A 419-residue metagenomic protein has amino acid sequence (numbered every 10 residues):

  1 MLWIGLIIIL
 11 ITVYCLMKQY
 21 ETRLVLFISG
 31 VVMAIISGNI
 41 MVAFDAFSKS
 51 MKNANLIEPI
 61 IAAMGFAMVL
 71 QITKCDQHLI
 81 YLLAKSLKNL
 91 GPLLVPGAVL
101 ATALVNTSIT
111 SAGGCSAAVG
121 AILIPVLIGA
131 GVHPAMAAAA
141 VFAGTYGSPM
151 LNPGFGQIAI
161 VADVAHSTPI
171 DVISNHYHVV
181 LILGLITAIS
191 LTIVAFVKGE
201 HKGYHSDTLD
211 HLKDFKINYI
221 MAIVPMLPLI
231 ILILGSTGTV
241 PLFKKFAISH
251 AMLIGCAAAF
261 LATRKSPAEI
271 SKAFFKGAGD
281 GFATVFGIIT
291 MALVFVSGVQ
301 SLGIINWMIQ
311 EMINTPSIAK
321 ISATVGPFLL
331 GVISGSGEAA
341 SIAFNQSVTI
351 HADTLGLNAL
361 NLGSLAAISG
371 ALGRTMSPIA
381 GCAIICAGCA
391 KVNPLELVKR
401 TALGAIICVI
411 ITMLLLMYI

Functional and structural regions predicted by a protein language model:
M1-W3, K52-I57, A84-L100, G129-A137 (+4 more regions): Membrane-interfacial loop-to-helix junctions in multi-pass transporters
L2-G5, I9, L26, V32-M33 (+4 more regions): Long, contiguous bundles of hydrophobic transmembrane helices that form the permeation core of multi-pass
M17, D45-L56, P169-H178, D214-I217 (+3 more regions): Interfacial loop-to-helix junctions that mark the boundaries of transmembrane helices in multi-pass membrane
Q19-T22, N55-L56, M68-Q77, N106-A118 (+5 more regions): Short helix-coil transition sites and intra-membrane helix breaks within transmembrane domains of multi-pass
A43-Q77, S249-I304, L329: Core transmembrane alpha-helical segments of multi-pass membrane transporters/permeases
P59-A62, N89-I124, I288-V294, I313-I350 (+3 more regions): Hydrophobic alpha-helical transmembrane segments of multi-pass integral membrane proteins, predominantly secondary
I80-Y81, G113-V126, F155-A165, E338-H351 (+1 more regions): Re-entrant/interfacial helical elements at transmembrane boundaries that shape and gate the permeation pathway
P125-A222, C382-I419: Membrane-core helix-loop-helix motifs of multi-pass transport proteins
